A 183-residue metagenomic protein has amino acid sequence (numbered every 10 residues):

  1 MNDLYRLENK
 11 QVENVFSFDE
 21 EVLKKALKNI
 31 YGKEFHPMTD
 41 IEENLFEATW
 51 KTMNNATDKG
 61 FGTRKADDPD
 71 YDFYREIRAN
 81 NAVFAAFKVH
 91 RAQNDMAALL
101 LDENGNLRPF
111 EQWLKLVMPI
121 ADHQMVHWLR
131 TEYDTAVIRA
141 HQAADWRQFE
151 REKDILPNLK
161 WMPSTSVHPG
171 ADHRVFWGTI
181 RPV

Functional and structural regions predicted by a protein language model:
M1-A121: N-terminal leader/targeting and assembly helices and adjacent pre-domain segments
L100-L101, N106, L114-E152: N-terminal "first-domain core" detector
D134-V183: Conserved short secondary-structure elements within globular domains
